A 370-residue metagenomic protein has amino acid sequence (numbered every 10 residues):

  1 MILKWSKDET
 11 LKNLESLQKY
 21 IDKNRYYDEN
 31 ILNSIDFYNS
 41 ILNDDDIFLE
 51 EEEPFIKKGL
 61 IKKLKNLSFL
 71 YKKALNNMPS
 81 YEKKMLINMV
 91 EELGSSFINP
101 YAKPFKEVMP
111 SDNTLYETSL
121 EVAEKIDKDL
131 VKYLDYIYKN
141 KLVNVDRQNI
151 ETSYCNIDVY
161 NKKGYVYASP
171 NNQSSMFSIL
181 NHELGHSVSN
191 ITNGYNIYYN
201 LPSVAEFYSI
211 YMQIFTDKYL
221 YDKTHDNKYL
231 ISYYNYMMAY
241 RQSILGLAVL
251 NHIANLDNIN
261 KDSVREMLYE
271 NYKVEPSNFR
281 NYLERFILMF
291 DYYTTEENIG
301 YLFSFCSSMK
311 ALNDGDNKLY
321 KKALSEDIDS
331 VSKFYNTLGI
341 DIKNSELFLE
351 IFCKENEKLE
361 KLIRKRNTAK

Functional and structural regions predicted by a protein language model:
M1-Y81: N-terminal helix-rich structural modules
D44-Y165, F352-R366: Contiguous, non-catalytic segments that form substrate-binding/exosite surfaces or channel walls
N66-P79, G94, S263-K370: C-terminal, non-catalytic "cap/extension" segments appended to globular domains
N161-N181: Short pre-active-site segment immediately N-terminal to the catalytic Zn-binding motif
L180, L184-V188, Y208, I299: Active-site His/Glu-centered metal-binding helix of metallohydrolases
G185-I197, F215: Catalytic Zn2+-binding segment of zinc metalloproteases
Y199-Q242, G300, S304, L338-D341: Post-HExxH zinc-binding segment in Zn-dependent metallohydrolases
Y221-Y293: Long, amphipathic alpha-helical stalk/connector segments used for oligomerization, subunit docking, or mechanical
